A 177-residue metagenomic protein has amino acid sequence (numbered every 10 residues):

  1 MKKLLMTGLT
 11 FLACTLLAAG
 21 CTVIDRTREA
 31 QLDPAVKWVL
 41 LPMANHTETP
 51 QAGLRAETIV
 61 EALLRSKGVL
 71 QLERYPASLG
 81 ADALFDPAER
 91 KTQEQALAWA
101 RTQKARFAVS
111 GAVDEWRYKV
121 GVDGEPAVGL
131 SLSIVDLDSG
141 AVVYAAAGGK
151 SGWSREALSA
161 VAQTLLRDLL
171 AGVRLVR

Functional and structural regions predicted by a protein language model:
M1-C21: Sec-dependent bacterial lipoprotein signal peptides
C21-K37, E57, W99-Q103, Y118 (+2 more regions): C-terminal/domain-edge helix-coil "capping" segments
P34-A35, P42, T47-Q103, A141-A145 (+1 more regions): N-terminal segment of the mature soluble domain
N45-E48, S78-A81, D114-K119, K150-W153: Solvent-exposed loop/turn segments at secondary-structure junctions within structured extracellular/periplasmic domains
R101-G111: Mid-length scaffold segments of soluble, non-membrane domains
A108, A127-G129: Broad gene-expression machinery/nucleic-acid interaction feature
